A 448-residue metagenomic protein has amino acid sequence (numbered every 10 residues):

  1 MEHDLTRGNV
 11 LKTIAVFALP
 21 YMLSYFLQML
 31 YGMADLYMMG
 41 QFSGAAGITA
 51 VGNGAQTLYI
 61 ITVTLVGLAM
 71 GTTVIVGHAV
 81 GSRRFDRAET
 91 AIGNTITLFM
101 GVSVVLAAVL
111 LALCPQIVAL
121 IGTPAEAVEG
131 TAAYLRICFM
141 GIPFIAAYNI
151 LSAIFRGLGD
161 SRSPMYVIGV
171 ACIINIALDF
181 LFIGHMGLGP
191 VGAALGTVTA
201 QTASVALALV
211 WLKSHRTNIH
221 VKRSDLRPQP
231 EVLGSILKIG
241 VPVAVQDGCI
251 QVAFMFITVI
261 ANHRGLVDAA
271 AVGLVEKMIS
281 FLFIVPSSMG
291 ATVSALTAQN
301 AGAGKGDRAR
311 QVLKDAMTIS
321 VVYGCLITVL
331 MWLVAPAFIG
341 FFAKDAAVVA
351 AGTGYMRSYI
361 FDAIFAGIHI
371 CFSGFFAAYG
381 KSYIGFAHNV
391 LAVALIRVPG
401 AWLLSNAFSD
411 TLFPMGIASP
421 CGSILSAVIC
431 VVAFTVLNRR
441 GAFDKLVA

Functional and structural regions predicted by a protein language model:
M1-A18, V76-P143, H185-V241, T297-D362 (+1 more regions): Short alpha-helical transmembrane segments in multi-pass integral membrane proteins
L5-F42, Q56-G71, I75, M100-A107 (+6 more regions): N-terminal transmembrane alpha-helices
V16-D35, I137, A171, A200-S204 (+4 more regions): Transmembrane helical elements of multi-pass membrane transporters/channels
F26, L30-T49, V118-A125, L181-L188 (+5 more regions): Helix-terminus/linker motif at the lipid-water interface of multi-pass membrane proteins
M33-L36, A108, I150-I154, I173-L181 (+7 more regions): Alpha-helical transmembrane segments of multipass membrane proteins
S43-Q56, L135, A194, L266-F281 (+2 more regions): Small-residue hotspots at the loop-to-helix junctions and early N-terminal turns of transmembrane alpha-helices
I48-A108, I145-P164, T258, A271-A335 (+1 more regions): Small-residue-rich hydrophobic transmembrane alpha-helices
A69, I137-R156, P164-C172, A193-A206 (+4 more regions): Short runs within selected transmembrane alpha-helices of multi-pass transporters and secretion channels
